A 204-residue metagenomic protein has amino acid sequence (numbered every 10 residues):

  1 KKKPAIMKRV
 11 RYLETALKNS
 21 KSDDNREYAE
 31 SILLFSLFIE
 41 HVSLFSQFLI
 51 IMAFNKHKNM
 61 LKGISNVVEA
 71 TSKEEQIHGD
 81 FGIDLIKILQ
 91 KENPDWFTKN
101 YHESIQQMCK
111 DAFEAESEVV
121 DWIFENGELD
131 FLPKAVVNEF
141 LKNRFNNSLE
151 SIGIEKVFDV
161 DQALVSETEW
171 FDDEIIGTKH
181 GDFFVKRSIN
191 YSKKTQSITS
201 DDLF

Functional and structural regions predicted by a protein language model:
K1-F204: Non-heme di-metal
